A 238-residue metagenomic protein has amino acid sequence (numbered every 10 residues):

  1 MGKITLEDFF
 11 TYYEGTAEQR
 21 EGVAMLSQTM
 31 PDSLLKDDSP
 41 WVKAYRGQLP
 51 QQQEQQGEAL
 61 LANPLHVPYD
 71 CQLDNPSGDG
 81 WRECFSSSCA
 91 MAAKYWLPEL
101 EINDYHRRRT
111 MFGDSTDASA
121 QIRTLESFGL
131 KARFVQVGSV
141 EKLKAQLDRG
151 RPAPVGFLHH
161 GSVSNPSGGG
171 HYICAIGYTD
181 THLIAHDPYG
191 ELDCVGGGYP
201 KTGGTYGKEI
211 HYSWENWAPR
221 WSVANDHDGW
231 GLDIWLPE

Functional and structural regions predicted by a protein language model:
G2-D114, P166, T179-T181, T202: Active-site-adjacent structural segments surrounding the nucleophilic cysteine of cysteine proteases and isopeptidases
F10, L73, Y178-E238: Noncatalytic regulatory segments and standalone regulatory/sensor domains
Q28, F157-S162, P237-E238: Short, flexible beta-strand-to-coil junctions
E83, S87-M91, A120-S127, K142 (+5 more regions): Extracytoplasmic/secreted proteins, especially bacterial periplasmic and envelope-associated proteins
M91-E99, T124-K131, Q146-G150: Structured segments of extracytoplasmic/periplasmic soluble domains in secreted or envelope-associated proteins
D117: A charged nuclease-like catalytic/ligand-binding cleft shared by nucleic-acid processing domains
Q136-G196: Active-site-adjacent substructure of cysteine-protease-like catalytic cores
